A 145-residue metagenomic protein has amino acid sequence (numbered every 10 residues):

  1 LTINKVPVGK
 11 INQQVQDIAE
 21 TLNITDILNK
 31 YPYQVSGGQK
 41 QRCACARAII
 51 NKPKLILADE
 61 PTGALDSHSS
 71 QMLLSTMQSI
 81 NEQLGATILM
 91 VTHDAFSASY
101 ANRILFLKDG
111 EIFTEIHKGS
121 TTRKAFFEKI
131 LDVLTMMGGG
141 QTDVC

Functional and structural regions predicted by a protein language model:
T2, G9-D26: Conserved ABC ATPase "signature" region
Y31-V35, Q39-Q41: Conserved ABC ATPase signature
I50-K54: A short, proline-enriched helix->beta-strand linker immediately N-terminal to the Walker B motif in ABC-type P-loop
I56-D59: Catalytic Walker B motif of ABC-type/P-loop ATPase nucleotide-binding domains
S67-S69: Helix N-cap at the start of a conserved alpha-helix in ABC-type nucleotide-binding domains
Q71-Q83: Helical segment within the ABC ATPase nucleotide-binding domain
R103, E111-M136: Conserved beta-strand-loop-alpha-helix hinge in the C-terminal portion of ABC ATPase nucleotide-binding domains
